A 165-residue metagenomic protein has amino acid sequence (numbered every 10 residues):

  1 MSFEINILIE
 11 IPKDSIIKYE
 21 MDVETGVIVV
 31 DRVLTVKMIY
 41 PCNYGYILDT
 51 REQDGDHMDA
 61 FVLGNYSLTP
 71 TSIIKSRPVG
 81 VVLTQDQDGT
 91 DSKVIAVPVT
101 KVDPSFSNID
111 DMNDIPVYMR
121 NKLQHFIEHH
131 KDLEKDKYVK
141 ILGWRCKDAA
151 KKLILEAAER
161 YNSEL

Functional and structural regions predicted by a protein language model:
M1-L165: Hydrophobic N-terminal alpha-helices or hydrophobic patches in metabolic proteins across all domains of life
